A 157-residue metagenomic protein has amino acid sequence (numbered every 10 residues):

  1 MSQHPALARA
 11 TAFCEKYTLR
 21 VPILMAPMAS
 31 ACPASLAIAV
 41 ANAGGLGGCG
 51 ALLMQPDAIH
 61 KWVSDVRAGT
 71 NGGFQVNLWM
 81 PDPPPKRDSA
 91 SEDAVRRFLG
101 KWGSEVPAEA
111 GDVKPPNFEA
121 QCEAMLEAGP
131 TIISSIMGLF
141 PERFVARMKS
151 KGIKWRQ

Functional and structural regions predicted by a protein language model:
S2-Q157: Active-site entrance/lid segments in N-terminal catalytic domains of soluble metabolic enzymes
